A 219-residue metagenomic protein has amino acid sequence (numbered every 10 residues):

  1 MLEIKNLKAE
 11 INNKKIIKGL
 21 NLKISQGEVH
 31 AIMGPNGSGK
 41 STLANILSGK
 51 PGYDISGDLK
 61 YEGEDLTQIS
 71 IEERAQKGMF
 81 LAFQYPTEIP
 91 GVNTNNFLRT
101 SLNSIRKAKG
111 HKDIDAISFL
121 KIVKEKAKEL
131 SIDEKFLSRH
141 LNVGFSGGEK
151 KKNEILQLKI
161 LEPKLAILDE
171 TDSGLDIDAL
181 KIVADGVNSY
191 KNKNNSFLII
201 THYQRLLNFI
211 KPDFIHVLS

Functional and structural regions predicted by a protein language model:
L2-I4, I17: Conserved structural motif at the start of ABC-family nucleotide-binding domains
M33-P35: The feature captures the beta-strand-to-loop junction immediately N-terminal to the Walker
S48: Helix-to-loop junction immediately C-terminal to a conserved catalytic motif
D58-R74, N142: ABC ATPase NBD Q-loop/coupling interface
T87-K164: ABC-family P-loop ATPase nucleotide-binding domains
E170-T171, D178: Walker B catalytic motif
I210-S219: H-loop (His-switch) and adjacent beta-strand-loop-beta switch element of ABC-type ATPase nucleotide-binding domains
